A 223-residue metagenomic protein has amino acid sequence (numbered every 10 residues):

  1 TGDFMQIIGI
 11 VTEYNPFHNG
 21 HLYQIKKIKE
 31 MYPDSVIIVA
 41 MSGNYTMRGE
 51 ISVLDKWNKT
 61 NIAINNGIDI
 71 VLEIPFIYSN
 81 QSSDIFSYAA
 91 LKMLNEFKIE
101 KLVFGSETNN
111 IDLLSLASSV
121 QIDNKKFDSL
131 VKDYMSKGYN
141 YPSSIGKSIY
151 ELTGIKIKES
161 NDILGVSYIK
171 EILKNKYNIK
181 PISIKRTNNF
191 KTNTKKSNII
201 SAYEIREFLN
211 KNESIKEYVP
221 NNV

Functional and structural regions predicted by a protein language model:
D3-K59: N-terminal catalytic cores of NTP/NDP-binding nucleotidyl/phosphoryl-transfer enzymes
G9-V11, A40-M41, L72-I74, I182-I184: Short beta-strands and strand-loop turn motifs
T12, T46-M47, A63, I77-Y78 (+1 more regions): Short, contiguous strand/loop micro-motifs
K29-E30, I64, L91-N95: Non-catalytic positions within long, well-ordered alpha-helices that form the structural scaffold/packing of enzyme
S35, D69, E100: Short acidic/polar active-site loop segments enriched in Thr and Asp
L54-N58, N66, Q81, I85 (+1 more regions): Generic alpha-helix structural propensity
N61-P75: A glycine-rich helix N-cap at a beta->alpha junction
E73-V223: Active-site cores that bind ATP or allylic diphosphates and position pyrophosphate for catalysis
